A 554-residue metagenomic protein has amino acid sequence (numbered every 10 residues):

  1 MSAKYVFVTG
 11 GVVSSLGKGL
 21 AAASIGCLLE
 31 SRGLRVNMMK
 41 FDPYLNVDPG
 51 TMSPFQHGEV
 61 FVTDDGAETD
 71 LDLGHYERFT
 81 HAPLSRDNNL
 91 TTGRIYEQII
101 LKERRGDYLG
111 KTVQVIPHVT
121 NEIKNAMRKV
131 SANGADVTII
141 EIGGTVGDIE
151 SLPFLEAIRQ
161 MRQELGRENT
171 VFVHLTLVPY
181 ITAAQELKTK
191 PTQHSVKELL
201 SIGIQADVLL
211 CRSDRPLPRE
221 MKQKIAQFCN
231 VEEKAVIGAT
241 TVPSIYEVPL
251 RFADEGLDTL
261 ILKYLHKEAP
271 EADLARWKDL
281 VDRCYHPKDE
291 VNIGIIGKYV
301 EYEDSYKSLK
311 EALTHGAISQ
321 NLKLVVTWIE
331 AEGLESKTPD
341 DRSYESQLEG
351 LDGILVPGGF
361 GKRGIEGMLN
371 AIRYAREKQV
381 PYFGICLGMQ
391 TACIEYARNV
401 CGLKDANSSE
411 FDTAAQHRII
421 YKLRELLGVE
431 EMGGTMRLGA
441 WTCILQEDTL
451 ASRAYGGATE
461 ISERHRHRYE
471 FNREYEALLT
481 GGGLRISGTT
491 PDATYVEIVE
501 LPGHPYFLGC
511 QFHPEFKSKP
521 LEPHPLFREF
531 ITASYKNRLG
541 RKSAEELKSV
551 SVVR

Functional and structural regions predicted by a protein language model:
M1-V325, A331-G353, F360-G361, M368-Y374 (+2 more regions): Flexible phosphate-sensing "switch/lid" loops adjacent to ATP/NTP-binding sites across phosphate-transfer
G10, K40, S213, I295-G297 (+11 more regions): Active-site proximal loops enriched in glycine and acidic residues that flank catalytic Cys/His/Asp and coordinate
L16-G19, A23-C27, S31, Q347-C443 (+3 more regions): Cysteine-nucleophile active-site neighborhood
Q56-D64, V242-Y246, V356, E377-F383 (+3 more regions): Short beta-alpha connecting loops at secondary-structure transitions that line or flank enzyme active sites
K197-I202, V429-G433, L450-G456: Short, flexible, solvent-exposed loop/turn segments with mixed acidic/basic and small polar residues
R283-P287, Y344-S346, F411, M432-T435 (+2 more regions): Replace "in large, NTP-powered and nucleic-acid-processing enzymes" with "in large, NTP-powered factors and other
S336-P339, R363-M368, G482, T489-Y495: Flexible, glycine/threonine-enriched loop-and-boundary segments that flank and lead into catalytic domains of large
L438, T442, Q446-R554: C-terminal and late-domain segments of enzyme folds
